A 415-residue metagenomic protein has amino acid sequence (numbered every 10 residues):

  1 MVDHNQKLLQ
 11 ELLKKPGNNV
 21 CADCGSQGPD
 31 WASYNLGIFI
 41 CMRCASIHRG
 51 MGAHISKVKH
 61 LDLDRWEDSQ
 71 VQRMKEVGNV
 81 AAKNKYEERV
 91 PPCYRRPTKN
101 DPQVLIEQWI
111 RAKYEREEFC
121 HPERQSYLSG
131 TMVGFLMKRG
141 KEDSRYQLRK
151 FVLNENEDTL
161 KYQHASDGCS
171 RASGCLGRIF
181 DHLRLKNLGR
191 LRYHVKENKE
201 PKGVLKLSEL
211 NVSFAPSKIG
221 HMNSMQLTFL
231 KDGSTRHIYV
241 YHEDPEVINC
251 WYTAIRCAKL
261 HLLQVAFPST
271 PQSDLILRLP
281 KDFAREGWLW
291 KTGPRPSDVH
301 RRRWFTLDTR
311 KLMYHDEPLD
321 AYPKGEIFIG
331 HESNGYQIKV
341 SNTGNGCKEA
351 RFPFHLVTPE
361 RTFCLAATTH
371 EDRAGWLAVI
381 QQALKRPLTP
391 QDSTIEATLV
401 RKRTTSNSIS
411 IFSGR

Functional and structural regions predicted by a protein language model:
M1-G17, C93-Y94, E107, Y114-C120 (+7 more regions): Long, non-globular segments of proteins
M1-L13, M42-S126: Cys/His-rich, Zn2+-coordinating zinc-finger modules
D3, E11-N18, Y34-N35, R65 (+17 more regions): Intrinsic disorder
C21-C24, C41: Short cysteine-rich clusters marking metal-coordination/redox-active sites
Q27-L36: Canonical RING-type zinc finger of E3 ubiquitin-protein ligases
A112-S129, C169, S234-T235, Y241-L277 (+3 more regions): Pleckstrin homology
L128-T131, K259-Y322, F328-I329, S333-K348 (+1 more regions): Disordered regulatory linkers adjacent to lipid/PI-binding modules
N154-G233, D282, D308-T362, A383-E396: Pleckstrin homology
